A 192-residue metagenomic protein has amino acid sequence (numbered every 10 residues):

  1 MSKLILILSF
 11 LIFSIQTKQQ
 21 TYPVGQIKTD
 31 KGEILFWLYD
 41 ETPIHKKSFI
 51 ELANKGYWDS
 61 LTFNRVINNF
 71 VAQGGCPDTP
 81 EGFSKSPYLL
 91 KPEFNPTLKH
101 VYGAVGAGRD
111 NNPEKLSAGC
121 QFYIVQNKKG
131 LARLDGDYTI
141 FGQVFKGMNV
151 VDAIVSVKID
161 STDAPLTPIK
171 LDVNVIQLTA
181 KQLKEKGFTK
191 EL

Functional and structural regions predicted by a protein language model:
L4-F13: Sec-dependent N-terminal signal peptides
I12-L192: Cyclophilin-like peptidyl-prolyl cis-trans isomerases
